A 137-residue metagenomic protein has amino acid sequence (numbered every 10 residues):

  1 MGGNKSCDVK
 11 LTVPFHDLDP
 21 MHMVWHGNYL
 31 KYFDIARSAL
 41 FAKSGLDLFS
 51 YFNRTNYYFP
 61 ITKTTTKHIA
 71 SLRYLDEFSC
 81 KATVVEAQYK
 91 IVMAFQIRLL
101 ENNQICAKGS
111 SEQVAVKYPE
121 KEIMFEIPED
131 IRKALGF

Functional and structural regions predicted by a protein language model:
G2-T62, V116-F137: Hot-dog-fold acyl-thioester-processing enzymes
G3, C7, R73-Y74, V84-F137: HotDog/MaoC-like acyl-thioester-processing domains
T12, K67, E112-V114: Residues in well-ordered beta-strands of folded domains
P14, I69, L99: Residue-level recognition of the GNAT/N-acetyltransferase active site
L40-I91, K108: Hydrophobic beta-strand-centered segment that forms part of the acyl-chain substrate-binding groove
